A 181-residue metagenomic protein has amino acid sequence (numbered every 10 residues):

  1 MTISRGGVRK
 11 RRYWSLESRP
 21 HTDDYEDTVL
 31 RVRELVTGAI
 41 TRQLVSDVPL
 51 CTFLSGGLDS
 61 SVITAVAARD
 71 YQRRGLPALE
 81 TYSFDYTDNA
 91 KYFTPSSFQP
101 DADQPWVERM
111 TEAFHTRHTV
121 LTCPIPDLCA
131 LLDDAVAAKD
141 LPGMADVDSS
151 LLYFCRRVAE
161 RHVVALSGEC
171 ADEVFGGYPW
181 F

Functional and structural regions predicted by a protein language model:
M1-T2, Y82: Conserved hydrophobic/aromatic positions in well-ordered beta-strands
T2-R9, C170: Short acidic-glycine loop/turn motifs at beta-strand connectors
V8-R11, H118: Predominantly a core beta-strand signature of beta-propeller blades across repeat-based propeller domains
S15-F181: ATP-dependent adenylate-handling active sites, centered on carboxylate activation for C-N bond formation
